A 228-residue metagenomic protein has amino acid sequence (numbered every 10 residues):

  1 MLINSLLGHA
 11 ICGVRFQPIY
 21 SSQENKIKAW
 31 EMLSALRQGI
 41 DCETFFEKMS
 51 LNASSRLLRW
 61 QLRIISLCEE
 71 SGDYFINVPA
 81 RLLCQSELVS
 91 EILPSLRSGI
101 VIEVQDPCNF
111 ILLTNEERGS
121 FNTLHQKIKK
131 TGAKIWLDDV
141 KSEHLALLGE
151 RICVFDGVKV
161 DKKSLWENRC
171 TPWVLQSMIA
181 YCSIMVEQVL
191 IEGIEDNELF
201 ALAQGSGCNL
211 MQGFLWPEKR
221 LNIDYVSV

Functional and structural regions predicted by a protein language model:
M1-L96: Bacterial c-di-GMP phosphodiesterase EAL domain
M1-Q23, A35-Q38, Q105-T114, D138-E143 (+1 more regions): EAL-family c-di-GMP phosphodiesterase catalytic domain
R37-Q61, C84-S86, S98-T131, K162-Y181: EAL-type cyclic di-GMP phosphodiesterase domain
R63-L67, E91, K127, Y181 (+1 more regions): A generic secondary-structure signal
L67-D73, P94-I100, T131, V154 (+2 more regions): Short glycine/proline-enriched coil/turn segments at helix->beta-strand junctions
L82-S95, L113-F121, E143-F155: Distinct, well-ordered alpha-helical segments
I135: Glycine-centered flexible beta-alpha turn that most often forms the glycine-rich phosphate-binding loop
